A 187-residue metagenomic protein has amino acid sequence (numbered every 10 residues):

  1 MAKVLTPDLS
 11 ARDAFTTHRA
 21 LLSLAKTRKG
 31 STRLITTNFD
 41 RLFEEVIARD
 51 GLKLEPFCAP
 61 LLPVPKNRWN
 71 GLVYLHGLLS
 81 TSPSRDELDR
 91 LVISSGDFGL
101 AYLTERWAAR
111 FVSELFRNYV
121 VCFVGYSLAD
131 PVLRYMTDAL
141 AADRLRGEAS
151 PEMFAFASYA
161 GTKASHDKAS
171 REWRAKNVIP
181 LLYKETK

Functional and structural regions predicted by a protein language model:
M1-K3, P83-V92: Short, basic/glycine-rich phosphate-binding loops at helix/coil junctions that contact nucleotide phosphates
M1-P56: Metabolite-binding pocket within alpha/beta catalytic cores that recognizes anionic/polar moieties
A11-T16, S94, K184-K187: Secondary-structure junction/capping motif
L21-T32, R49-E55, P60-G71, S82 (+1 more regions): SIR2/sirtuin-family catalytic core signature
L34, D89-I93, S150-E152: Glycine-rich, flexible loop segments associated with nucleotide phosphate handling
Y74-L79: Class I SAM-dependent methyltransferase SAM-binding "motif I" and its flanking Rossmann-like core
V92-R110: Active-site glycine-rich loop that binds ribose-phosphate moieties when present
